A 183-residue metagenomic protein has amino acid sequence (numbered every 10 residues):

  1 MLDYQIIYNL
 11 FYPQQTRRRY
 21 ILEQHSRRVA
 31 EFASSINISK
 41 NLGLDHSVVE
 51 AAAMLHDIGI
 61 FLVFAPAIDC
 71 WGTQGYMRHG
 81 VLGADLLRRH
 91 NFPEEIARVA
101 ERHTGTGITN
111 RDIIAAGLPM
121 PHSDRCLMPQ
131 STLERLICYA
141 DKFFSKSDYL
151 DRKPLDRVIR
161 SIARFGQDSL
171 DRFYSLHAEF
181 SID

Functional and structural regions predicted by a protein language model:
L2-Q5, V29-I38: Long, contiguous secondary-structure blocks with strong helical propensity
L2-R19: Generic N-terminal amphipathic, Lys/Arg-enriched alpha-helix
T16, L42-D151, L155: Divalent metal-dependent catalytic cores for phosphoryl transfer on phosphate-bearing substrates
T16-A33: Conserved, hydrophobic alpha-helical core segments of structured domains
R27, R88, A178-S181: Generic structural signal for well-ordered, non-transmembrane alpha-helical segments in soluble/cytosolic regions
A30, S34, V81-R88, I159-R160: Amphipathic alpha-helical segments within well-ordered protein domains
I162-D183: Charged phosphate-binding loop/patch that engages nucleotide di/tri-phosphates or the phosphate backbone of nucleic
